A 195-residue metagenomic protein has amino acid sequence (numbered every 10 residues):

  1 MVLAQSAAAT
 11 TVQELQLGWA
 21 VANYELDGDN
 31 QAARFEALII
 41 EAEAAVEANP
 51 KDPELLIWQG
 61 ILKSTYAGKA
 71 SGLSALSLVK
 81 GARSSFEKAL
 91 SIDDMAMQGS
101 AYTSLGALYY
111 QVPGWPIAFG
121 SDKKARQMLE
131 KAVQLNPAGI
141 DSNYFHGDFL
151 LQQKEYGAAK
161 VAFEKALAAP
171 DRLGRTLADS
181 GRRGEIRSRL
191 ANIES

Functional and structural regions predicted by a protein language model:
L3-E41: N-terminal leader/linker segments that initiate helical-solenoid repeat arrays
P50, D94-A96, P137: Short coil turns that delineate tetratricopeptide repeat
L55, Q98-A101, S142, T176: TPR alpha-solenoid repeat register
Q152-Y156, K160-S195: Terminal, low-structured helical/coil segments at or just beyond the last alpha-helical repeat
